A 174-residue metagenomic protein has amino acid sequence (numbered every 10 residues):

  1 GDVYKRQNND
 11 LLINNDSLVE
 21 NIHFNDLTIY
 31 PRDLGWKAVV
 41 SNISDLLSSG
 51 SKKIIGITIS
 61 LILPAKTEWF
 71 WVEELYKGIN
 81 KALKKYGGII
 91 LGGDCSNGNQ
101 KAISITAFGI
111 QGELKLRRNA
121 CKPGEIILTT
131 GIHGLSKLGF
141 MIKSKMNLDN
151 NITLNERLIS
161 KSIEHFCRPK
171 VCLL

Functional and structural regions predicted by a protein language model:
G1-L174: Helix-biased detector of long, well-ordered alpha-helical tracts
